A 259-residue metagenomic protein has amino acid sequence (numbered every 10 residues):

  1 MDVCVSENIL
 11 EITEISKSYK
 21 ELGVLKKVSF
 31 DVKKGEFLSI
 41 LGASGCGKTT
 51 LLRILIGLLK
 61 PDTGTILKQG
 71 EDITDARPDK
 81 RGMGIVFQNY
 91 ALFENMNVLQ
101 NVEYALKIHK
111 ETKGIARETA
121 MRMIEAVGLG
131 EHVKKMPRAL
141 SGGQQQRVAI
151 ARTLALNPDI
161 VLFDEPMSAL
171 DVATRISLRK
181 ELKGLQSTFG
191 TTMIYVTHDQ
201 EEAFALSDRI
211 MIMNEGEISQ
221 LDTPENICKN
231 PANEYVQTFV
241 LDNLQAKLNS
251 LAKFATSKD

Functional and structural regions predicted by a protein language model:
L41-A43: The feature captures the beta-strand-to-loop junction immediately N-terminal to the Walker
I56: Helix-to-loop junction immediately C-terminal to a conserved catalytic motif
D72, G114-H132, K183-G184: Conserved ABC ATPase "signature" region
M136-L140, Q144: Conserved ABC ATPase signature
A155-D159: A short, proline-enriched helix->beta-strand linker immediately N-terminal to the Walker B motif in ABC-type P-loop
V161-D164: Catalytic Walker B motif of ABC-type/P-loop ATPase nucleotide-binding domains
L221-D222, N230: ABC ATPase "signature
